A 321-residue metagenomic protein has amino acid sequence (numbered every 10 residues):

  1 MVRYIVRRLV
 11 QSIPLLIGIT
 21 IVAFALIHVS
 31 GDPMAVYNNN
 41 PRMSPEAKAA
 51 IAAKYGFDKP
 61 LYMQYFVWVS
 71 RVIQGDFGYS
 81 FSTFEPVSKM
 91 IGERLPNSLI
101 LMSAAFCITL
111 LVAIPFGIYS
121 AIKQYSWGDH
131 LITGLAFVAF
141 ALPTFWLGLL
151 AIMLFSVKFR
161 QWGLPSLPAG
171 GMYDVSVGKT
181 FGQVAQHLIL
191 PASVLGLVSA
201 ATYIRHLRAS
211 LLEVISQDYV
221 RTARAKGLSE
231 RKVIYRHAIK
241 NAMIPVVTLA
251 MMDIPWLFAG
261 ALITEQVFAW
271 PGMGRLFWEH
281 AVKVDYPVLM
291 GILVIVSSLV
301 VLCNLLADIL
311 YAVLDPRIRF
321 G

Functional and structural regions predicted by a protein language model:
V2-Y4, L95-G128, T144, G171-G321: Alpha-helical transmembrane segments of integral membrane proteins, especially multi-pass inner/plasma-membrane
S12, R94, S98, G134-A141 (+1 more regions): Residue-level signal for discrete positions within transmembrane alpha-helices of multi-pass small-molecule
L15-F66, F155, F159-V184: Hydrophobic alpha-helical transmembrane segments of membrane transport/permease proteins and related membrane-embedded
L16-I21, F137-F155, L249-D253: Hydrophobic alpha-helical membrane-insertion segments
V22, L26, S30, V112 (+6 more regions): Alpha-helical membrane-inserting segments
V29-S30, A139-L142, F258: Transmembrane helix irregularities
S44-D76, V220, F268-H280: Short hydrophobic, aromatic-rich alpha-helical segments embedded in or entering the lipid bilayer of multi-pass
D58-I114: An internal, D/E-rich "acidic patch" concept
